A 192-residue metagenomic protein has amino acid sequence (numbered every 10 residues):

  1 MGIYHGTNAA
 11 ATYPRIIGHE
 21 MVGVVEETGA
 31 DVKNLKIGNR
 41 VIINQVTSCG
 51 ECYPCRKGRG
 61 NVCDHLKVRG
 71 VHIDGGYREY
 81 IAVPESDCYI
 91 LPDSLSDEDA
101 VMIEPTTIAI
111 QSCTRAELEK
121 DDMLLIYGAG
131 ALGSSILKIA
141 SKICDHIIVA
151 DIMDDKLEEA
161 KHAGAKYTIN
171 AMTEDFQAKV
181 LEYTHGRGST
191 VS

Functional and structural regions predicted by a protein language model:
M1, T47-H65: Local cysteine-cluster metal-coordination motifs and their immediate loop/turn environment, predominantly Fe-S cluster
H5-Y53, P92-S94: Glycine-rich beta-strand-centered segment in the early N-terminal region that forms part of a ligand/cofactor-binding
N39-R40, P54, Y80, M123: Residue-level marker of beta-strand positions
E51-P54, H72-P84: A structural motif shared across PLP-dependent enzymes of the aminotransferase-like
L95-E174: Mid-domain Rossmann-like dinucleotide-binding core that forms the NAD(H)/NADP(H) cofactor-binding site
D175-G186: Short amphipathic alpha-helix with an adjacent loop that forms part of the alpha/beta core around
R187-V191: Short SAM/SAH-binding signature in class I
